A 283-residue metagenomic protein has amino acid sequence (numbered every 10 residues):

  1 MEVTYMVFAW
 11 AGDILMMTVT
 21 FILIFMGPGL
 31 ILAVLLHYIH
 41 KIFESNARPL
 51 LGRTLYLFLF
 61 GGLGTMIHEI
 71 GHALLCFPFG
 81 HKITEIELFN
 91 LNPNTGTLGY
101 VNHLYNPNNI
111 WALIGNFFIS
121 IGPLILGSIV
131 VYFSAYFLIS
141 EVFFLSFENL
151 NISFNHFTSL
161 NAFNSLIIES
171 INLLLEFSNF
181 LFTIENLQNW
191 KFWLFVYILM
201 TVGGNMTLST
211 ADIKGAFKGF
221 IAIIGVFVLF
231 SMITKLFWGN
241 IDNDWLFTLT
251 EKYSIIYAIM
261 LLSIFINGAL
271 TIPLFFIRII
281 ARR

Functional and structural regions predicted by a protein language model:
V3-W10, T18-E44, T95-G239, N243-D244 (+1 more regions): Metalloprotease/metallohydrolase-associated module, dominated by Zn2+-dependent proteases
F43-P107: Small-residue-rich helix-interface/hinge motifs
I280-R283: Short, highly charged, low-complexity non-transmembrane loops/tails of multi-pass membrane proteins
